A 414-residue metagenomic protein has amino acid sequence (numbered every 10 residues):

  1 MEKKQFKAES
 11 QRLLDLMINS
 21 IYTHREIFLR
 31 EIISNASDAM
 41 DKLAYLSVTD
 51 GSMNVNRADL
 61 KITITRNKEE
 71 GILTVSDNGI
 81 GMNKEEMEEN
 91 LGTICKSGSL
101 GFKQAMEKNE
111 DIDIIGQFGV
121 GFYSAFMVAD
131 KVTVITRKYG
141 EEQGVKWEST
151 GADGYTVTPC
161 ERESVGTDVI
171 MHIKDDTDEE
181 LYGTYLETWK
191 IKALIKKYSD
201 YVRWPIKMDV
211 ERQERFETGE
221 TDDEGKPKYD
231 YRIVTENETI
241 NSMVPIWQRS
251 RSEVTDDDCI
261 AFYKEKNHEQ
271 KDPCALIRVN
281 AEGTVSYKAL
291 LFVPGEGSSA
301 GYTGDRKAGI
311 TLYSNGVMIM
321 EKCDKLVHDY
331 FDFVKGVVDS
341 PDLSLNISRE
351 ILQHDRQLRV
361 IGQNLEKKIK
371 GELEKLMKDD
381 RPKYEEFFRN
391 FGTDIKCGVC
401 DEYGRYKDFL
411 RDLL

Functional and structural regions predicted by a protein language model:
M1-T188, A193, F216-T218: GHKL (Bergerat-fold) ATPase N-terminal catalytic module, capturing the glycine-rich phosphate-binding loop and acidic
I114, I135-G154, K174-L414: GHKL/Bergerat-fold ATPase module in large chromosome/replication-associated machines
